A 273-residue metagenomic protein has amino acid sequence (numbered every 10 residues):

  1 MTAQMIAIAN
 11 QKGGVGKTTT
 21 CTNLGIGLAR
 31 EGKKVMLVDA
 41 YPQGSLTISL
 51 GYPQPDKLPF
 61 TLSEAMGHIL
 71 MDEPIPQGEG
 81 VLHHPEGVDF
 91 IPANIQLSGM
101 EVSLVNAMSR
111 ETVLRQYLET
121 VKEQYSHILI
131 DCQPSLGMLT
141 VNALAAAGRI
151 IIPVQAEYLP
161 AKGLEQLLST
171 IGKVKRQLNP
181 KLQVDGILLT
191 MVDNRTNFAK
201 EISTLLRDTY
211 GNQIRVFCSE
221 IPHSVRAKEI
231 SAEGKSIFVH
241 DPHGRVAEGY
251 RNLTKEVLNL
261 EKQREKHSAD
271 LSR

Functional and structural regions predicted by a protein language model:
M1-R273: P-loop NTP-binding core
